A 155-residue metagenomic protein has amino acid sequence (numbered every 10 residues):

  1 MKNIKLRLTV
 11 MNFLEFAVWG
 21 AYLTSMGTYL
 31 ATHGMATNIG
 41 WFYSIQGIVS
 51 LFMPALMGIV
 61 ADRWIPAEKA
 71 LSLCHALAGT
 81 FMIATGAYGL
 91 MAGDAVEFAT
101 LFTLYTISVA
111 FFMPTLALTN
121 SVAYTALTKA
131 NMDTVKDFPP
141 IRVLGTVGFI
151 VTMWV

Functional and structural regions predicted by a protein language model:
M1-L51: Helix-loop boundary and gating motifs at the non-cytosolic
R7-L8, G93-Y105: Short hydrophobic/alpha-helical segments at membrane-entry points of transmembrane helices in Major Facilitator
T32, I59, G86, L90-M91 (+1 more regions): Transmembrane alpha-helix termini and helix-breaking/packing motifs in multi-pass membrane transporters
V49-L51, K136-W154: Glycine-rich segments within core transmembrane alpha-helices of 12-TM secondary carriers
F52-P66, V155: Helix-to-loop junctions at the C-terminal end of transmembrane segments in multipass secondary transporters
D62-L77: Cytoplasmic membrane-interface "Motif A"-like loop-to-helix N-cap segments of 12-TM Major Facilitator Superfamily
A76-A95: C-terminal ends and interior cores of transmembrane alpha-helices in multi-pass membrane transporters/permeases
L104-L144: Cytoplasmic helix-loop-helix junction between adjacent transmembrane helices in 12-TM secondary transporters
